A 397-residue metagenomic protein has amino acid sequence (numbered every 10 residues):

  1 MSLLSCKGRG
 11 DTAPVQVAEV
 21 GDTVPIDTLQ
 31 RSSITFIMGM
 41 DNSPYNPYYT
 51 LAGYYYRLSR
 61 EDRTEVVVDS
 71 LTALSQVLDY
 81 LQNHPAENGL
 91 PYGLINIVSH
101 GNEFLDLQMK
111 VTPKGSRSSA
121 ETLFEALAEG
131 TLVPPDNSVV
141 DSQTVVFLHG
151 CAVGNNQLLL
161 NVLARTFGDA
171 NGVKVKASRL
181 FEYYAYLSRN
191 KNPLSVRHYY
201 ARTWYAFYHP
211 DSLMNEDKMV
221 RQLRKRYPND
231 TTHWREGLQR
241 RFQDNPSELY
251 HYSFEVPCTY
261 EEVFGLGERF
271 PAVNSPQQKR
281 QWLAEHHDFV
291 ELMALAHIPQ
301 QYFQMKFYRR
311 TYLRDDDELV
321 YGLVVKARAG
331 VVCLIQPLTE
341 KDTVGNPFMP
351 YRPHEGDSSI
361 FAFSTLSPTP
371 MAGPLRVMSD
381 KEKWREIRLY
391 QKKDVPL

Functional and structural regions predicted by a protein language model:
M1-S2: Sec-dependent bacterial lipoprotein signal peptides
G10-A18: Ser/Thr/Pro/Gly-rich low-complexity linker/stalk segments immediately outside membranes or between
E19-Y80, A86: A domain-level signal for caspase-like cysteine endopeptidase catalytic cores and their zymogen-processing architecture
N88-Y92: Low-complexity, serine/threonine/proline/glycine-rich extracellular segments that form mucin-like
G93-L187: Catalytic cores of nucleophile-dependent amide-cleaving enzymes
T144-G373, D394-P396: Active-site-proximal C-terminal subdomain of hydrolase catalytic domains
L375-L397: Short, low-complexity, Pro/Ser/Thr/Gly-rich segments in the mature regions of secreted, periplasmic
